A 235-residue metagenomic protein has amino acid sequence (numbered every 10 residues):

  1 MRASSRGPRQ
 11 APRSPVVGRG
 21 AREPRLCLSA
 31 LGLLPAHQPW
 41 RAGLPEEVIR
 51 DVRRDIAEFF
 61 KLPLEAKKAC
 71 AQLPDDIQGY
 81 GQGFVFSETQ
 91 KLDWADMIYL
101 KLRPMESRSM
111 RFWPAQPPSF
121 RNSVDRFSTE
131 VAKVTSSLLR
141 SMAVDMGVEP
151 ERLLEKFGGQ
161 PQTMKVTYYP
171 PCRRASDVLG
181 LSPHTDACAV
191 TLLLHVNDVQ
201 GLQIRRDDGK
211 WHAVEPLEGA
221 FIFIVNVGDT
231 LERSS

Functional and structural regions predicted by a protein language model:
M1-S235: Peripheral, non-catalytic segments flanking oxidoreductase cores
